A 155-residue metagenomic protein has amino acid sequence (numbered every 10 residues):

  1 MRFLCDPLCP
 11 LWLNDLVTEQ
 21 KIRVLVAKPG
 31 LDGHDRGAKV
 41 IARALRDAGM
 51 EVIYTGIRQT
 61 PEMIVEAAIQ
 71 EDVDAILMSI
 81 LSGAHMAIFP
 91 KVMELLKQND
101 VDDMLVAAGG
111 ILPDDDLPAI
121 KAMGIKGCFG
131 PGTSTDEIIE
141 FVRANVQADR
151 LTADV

Functional and structural regions predicted by a protein language model:
M1-N14, D154: Short, low-complexity, charge-dense intrinsically disordered segments
L13-L16, D74: Local alpha-helix boundary/kink/capping signal
V17-K21, V101: Short, flexible coil/linker segments at domain boundaries that flank nucleotide/cofactor-interacting
A27-L31: N-terminal pre-triad scaffold of radical SAM enzymes
A38-R143, A148: Cofactor-cradling patches in redox/metallo enzymes
D149, A153: Conserved anion-binding
